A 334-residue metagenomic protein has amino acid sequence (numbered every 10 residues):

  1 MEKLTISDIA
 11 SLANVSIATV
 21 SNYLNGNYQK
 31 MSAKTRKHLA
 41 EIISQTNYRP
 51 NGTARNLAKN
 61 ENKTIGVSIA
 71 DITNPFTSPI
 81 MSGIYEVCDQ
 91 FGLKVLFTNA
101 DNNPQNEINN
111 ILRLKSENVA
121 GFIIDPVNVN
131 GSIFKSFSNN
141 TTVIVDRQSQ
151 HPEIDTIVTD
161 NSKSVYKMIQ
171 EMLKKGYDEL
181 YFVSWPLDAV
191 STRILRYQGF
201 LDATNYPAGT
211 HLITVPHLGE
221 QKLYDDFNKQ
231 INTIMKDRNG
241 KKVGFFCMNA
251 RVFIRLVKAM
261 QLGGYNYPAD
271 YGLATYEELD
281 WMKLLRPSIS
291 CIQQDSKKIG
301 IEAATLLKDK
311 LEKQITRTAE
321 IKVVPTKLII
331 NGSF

Functional and structural regions predicted by a protein language model:
M1-N62: N-terminal helix-turn-helix DNA-binding module of bacterial transcription factors
A33-K34, T46-R113, E117-N118, L201: Amphipathic helical "hinge" segments at domain boundaries
F76-Q90, S164-K167, S191-T210, R255 (+2 more regions): Short, solvent-exposed amphipathic alpha-helices that sit in or adjacent to ligand/effector-binding or catalytic
I111, V119-D125, Y181-S184, N239-N249 (+1 more regions): Periplasmic-binding protein-like
I124-Q170, L187, R251, E277-I289: Flexible loop/hinge segments that line or gate small-molecule binding clefts
I157-F182, Q198, L223-N232, F253 (+1 more regions): Hydrophobic alpha-helical segments within soluble ligand-binding/sensing domains
M168-H211, T316-F334: An alpha-beta-alpha
N232-F334: Flexible loop/turn connectors
